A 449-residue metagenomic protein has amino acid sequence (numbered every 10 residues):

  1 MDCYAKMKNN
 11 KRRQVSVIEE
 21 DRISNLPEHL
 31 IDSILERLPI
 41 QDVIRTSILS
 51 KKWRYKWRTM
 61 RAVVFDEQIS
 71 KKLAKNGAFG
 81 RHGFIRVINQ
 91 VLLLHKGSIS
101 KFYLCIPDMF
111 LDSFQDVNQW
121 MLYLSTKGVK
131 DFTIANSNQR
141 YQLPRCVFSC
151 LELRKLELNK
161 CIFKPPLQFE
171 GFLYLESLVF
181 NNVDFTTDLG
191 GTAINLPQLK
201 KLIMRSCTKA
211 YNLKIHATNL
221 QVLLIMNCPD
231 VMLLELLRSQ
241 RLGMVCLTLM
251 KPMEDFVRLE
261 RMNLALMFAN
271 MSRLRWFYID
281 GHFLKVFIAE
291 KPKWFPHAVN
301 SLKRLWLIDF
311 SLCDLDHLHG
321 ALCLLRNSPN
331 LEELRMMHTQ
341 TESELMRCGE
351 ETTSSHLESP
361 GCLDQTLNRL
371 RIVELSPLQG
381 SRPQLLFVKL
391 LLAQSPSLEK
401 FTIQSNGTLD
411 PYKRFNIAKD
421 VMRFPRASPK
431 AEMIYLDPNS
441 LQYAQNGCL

Functional and structural regions predicted by a protein language model:
M1-V17, M253-F256, R261, I288 (+4 more regions): C-terminal capping region of solenoid repeat domains
D2-K201, R205-C207: Leucine-rich repeat
M60, I99, V129-F132, L153-L156 (+11 more regions): Conserved hydrophobic position(s) of the canonical leucine-rich repeat
V63, A74-R81, L92-F110, K127-S137 (+4 more regions): LRR N-terminal entry segment and analogous cap-like coil->beta motifs
E67-S70, L104-M109, I134-Q139, L158-F163 (+9 more regions): Concave beta-strand-loop units of leucine-rich repeat
S70-I88, D108-V117, N138-Q142, N227 (+7 more regions): Leucine-rich repeat
N118-Y123, R145-L151, Q168-E176, G190-K200 (+8 more regions): A structural signal for leucine-rich repeat
L236-E254, T366-N368, P377, Q394-L398: Leucine-rich repeat domain C-terminal region
